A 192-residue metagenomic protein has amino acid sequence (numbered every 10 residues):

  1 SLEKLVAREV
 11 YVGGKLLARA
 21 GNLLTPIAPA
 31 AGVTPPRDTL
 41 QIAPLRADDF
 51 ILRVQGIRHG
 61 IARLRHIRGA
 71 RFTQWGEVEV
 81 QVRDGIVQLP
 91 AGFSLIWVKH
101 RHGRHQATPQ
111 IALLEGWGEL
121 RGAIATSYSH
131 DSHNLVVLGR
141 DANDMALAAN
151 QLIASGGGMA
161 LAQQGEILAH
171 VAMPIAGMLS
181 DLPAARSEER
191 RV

Functional and structural regions predicted by a protein language model:
S1-R191: Active-site microenvironment of metallo-dependent hydrolases
